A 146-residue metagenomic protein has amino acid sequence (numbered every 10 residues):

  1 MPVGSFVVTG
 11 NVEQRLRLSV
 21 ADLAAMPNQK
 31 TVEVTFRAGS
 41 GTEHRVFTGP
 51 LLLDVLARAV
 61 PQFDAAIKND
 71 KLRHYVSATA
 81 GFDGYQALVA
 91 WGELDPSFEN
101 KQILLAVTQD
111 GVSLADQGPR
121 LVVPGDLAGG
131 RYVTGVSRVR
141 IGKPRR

Functional and structural regions predicted by a protein language model:
M1-R146: N-terminal intrinsically disordered, low-complexity segments enriched in P/E/S/T
